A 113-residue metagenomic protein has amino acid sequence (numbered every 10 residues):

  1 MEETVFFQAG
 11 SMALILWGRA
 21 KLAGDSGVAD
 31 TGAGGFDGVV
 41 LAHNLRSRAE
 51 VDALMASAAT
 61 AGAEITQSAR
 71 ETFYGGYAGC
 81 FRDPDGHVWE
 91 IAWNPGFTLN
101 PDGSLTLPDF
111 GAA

Functional and structural regions predicted by a protein language model:
M1-A23: Core segments of cupin and vicinal oxygen chelate
V5-Q8, V28-S57, Y77-R82: Vicinal oxygen chelate
S11, A20, L45-S47, D83-D85 (+1 more regions): Non-catalytic surface loops within mature trypsin-like serine protease
W17, A42-N44, S68, A92: A cross-family glycoside hydrolase active-site/sugar-binding cleft signature
L22-A29, L99-N100: A short, acidic/glycine-rich surface segment
M55-A113: Vicinal oxygen chelate
